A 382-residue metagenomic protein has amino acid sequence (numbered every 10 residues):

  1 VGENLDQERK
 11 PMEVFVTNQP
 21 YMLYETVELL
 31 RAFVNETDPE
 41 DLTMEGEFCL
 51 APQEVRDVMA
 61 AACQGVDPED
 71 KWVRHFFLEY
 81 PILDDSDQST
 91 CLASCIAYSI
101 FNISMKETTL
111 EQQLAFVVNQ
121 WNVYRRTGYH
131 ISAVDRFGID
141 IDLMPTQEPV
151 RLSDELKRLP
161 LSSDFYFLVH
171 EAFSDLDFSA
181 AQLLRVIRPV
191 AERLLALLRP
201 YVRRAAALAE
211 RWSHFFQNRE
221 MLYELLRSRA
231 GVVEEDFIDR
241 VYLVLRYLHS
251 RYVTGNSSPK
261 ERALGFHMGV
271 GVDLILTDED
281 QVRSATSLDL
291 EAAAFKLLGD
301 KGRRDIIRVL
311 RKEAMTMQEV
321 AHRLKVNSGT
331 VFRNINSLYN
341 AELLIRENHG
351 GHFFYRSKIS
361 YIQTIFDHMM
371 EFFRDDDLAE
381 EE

Functional and structural regions predicted by a protein language model:
G2-R240: N-terminal, charged low-complexity regulatory/assembly segments
R204-A293: C-terminal regulatory or interaction extensions
K301, K312-T316: Short capping segments at the starts of secondary-structure elements
I306, E319-K325: A short acidic, leucine-rich amphipathic alpha-helix
M317-Q318, G329: Residues within helix-turn-helix
E342: Glycine-centered, phosphate/nucleic-acid-interacting loop/turn motifs that mediate DNA/RNA or nucleotide
N348-F354: Short, Lys/Arg-rich nucleic-acid/phosphate-binding segment
F354-E382: Conserved segment of winged-helix/HTH DNA-binding domains
